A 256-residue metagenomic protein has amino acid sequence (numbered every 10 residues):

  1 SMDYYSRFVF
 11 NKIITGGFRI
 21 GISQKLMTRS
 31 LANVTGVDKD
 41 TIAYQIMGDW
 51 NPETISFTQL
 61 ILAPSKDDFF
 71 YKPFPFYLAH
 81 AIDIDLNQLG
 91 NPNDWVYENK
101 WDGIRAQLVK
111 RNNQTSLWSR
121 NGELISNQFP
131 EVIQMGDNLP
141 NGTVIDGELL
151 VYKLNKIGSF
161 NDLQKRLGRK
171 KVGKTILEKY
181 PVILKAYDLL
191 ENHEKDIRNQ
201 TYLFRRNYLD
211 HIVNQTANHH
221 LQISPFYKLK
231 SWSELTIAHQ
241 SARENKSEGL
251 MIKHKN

Functional and structural regions predicted by a protein language model:
S1-S231: N-terminal nucleic-acid-engaging modules of covalent nucleotidyltransferase systems
V213-N256: Metal-assisted phosphate- and nucleotidyl-transfer catalytic regions
